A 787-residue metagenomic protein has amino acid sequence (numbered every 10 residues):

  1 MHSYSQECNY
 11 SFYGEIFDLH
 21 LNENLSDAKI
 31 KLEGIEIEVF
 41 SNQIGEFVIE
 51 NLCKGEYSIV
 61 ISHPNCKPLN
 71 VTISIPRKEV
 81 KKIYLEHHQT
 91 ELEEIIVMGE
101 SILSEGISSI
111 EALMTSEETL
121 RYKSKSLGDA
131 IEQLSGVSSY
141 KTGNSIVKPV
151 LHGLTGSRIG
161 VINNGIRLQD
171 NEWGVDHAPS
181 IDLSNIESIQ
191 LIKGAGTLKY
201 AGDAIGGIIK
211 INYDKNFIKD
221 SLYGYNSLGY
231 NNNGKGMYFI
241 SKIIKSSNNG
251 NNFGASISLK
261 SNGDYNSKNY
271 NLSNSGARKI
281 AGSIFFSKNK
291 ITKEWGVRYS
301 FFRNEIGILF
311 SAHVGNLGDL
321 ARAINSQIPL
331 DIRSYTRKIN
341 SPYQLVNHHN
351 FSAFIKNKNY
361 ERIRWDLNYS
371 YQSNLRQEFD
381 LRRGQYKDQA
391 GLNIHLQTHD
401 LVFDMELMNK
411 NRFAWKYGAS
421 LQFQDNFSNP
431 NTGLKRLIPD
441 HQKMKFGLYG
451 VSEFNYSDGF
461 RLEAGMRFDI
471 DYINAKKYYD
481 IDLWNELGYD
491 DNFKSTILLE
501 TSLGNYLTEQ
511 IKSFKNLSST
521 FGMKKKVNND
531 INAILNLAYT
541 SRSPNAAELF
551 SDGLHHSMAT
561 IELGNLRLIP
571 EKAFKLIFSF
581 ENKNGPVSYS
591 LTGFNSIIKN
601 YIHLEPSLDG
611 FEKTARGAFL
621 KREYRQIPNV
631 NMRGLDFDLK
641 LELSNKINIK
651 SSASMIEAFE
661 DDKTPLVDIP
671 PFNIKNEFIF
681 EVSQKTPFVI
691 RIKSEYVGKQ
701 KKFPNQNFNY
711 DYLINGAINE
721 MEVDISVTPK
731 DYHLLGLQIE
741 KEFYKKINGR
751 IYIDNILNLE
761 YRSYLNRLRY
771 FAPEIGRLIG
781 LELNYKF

Functional and structural regions predicted by a protein language model:
F17, S62-C66, P76-L120, G156: Short, acidic, small-residue-rich periplasmic hinge/interaction motif at the N-terminus of Gram-negative outer-membrane
E50, I166-G194: Short acidic/polar hinge/loop motifs at secondary-structure boundaries that mediate gating or recognition
V80-Y84, L127-A130, V147-V150, I162 (+4 more regions): N-terminal periplasmic accessory domains that precede and gate Gram-negative outer-membrane beta-barrel machines
N185-E187, L198-N269, N274-G282, K290-K293: Outer-membrane beta-barrel translocator/receptor signature
I243, D388-D404, G447, L563-I569 (+3 more regions): Outer membrane beta-barrel strand-and-loop segments of large Gram-negative receptors, especially TonB-dependent
N262, K268, S273-S275, K279 (+4 more regions): Flexible loop and strand-edge segments within Gram-negative outer membrane beta-barrel domains
R412-K416, S420-Q422, L434-I598, K650 (+3 more regions): Structural signature of Gram-negative outer-membrane beta-barrels, strongest in the C-terminal barrel of TonB-dependent
F594-I598, S607, F611-N705, L757: Gram-negative outer-membrane beta-barrel transporters
